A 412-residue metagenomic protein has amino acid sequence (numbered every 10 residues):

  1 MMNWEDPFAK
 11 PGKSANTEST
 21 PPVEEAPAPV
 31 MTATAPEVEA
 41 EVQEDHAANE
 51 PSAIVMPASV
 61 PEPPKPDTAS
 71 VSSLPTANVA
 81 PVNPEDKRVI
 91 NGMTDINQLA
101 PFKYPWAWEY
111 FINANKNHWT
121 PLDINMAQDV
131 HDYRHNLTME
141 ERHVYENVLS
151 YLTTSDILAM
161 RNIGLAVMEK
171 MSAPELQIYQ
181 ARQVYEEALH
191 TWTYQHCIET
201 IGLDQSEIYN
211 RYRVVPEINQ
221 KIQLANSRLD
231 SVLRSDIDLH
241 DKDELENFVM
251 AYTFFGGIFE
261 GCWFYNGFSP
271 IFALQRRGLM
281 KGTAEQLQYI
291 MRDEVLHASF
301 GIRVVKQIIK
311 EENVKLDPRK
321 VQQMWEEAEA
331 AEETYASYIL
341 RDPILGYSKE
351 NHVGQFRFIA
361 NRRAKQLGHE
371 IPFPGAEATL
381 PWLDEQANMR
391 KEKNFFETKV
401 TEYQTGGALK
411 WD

Functional and structural regions predicted by a protein language model:
M1-M2: Sec-dependent N-terminal signal peptides
E5-P64: N-terminal intrinsically disordered, low-complexity tails
S14-T17, E109, A225: General helical structural elements
N49-K87, E370-G375: Compositionally biased, low-hydrophobicity segments enriched in charged and small polar residues
V60-N78, L122, V130, H135-Y145: Membrane-interacting alpha-helical segments
V71-A127: Amphipathic alpha-helical packing elements
Q128-D412: Non-heme di-metal
